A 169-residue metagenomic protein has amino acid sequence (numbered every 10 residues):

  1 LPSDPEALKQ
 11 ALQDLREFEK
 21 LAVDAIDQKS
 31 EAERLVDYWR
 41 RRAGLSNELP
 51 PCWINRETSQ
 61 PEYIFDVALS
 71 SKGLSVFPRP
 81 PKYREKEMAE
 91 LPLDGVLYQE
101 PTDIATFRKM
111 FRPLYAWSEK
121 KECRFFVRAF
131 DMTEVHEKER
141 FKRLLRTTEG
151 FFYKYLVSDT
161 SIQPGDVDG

Functional and structural regions predicted by a protein language model:
L1-I64: Extracellular/lumenal/periplasmic "stalk" regions immediately C-terminal to a signal peptide or transmembrane helix
P2-P5, P51, P78-P81, P92 (+2 more regions): Proline-rich intrinsically disordered, low-complexity coils
S3, S30, S46, S59 (+4 more regions): Generic serine detector
D4, D14, D24-D27, D37 (+6 more regions): Acidic-enriched, low-complexity/disordered segments with a strong bias for Aspartate over Glutamate
V23, V36, I54, I64-V67 (+6 more regions): Extended aliphatic helical segments
L35, R42, L49, P78-K82 (+2 more regions): Generic detector of ordered, mature protein regions
N55-R56, P61-E85: Domain-scale, conserved, charged regions that form catalytic cores and adjacent regulatory/interaction surfaces
E85-G169: Long mid-to-C-terminal scaffolding/interaction modules that assemble large complexes
